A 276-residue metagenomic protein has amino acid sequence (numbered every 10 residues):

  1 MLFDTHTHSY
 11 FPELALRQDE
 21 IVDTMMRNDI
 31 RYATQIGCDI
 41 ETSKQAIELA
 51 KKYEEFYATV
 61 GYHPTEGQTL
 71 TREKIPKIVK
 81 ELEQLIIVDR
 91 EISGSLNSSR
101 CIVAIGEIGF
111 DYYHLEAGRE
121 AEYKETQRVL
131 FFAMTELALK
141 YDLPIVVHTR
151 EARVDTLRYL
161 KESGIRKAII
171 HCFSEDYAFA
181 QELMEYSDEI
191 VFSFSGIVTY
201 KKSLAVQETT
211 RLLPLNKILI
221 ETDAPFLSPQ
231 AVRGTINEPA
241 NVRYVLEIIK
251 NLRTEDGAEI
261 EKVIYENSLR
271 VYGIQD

Functional and structural regions predicted by a protein language model:
M1-D276: Mid-domain alpha/beta scaffold segments of enzyme catalytic cores
